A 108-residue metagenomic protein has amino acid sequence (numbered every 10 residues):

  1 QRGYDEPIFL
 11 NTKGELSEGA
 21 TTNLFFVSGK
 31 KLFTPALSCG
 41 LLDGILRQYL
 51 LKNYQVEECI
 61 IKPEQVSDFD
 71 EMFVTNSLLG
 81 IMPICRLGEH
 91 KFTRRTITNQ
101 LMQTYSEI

Functional and structural regions predicted by a protein language model:
Q1-L10, Y105-S106: Active-site-adjacent loop/helix segments that line or gate small-molecule/cofactor pockets in enzymes
P7-K13, F26-V27: Basic (Lys/Arg-enriched) interaction patch that binds polyanionic ligands
L16, T21-I108: Conserved catalytic-core subdomain
